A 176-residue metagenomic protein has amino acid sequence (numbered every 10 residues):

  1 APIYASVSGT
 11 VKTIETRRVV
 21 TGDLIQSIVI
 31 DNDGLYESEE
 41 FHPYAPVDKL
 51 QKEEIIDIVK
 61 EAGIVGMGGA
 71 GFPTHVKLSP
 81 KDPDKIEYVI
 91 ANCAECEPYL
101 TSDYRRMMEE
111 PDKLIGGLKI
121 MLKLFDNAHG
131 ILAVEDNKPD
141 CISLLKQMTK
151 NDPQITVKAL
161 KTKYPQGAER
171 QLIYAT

Functional and structural regions predicted by a protein language model:
A1-T13: Generic structural motif
I14-V19: Short, conserved beta-turn/loop elements at beta-strand boundaries and strand-helix junctions
T21-S38: Short solvent-exposed strand/turn elements
E37-V65, Y88-A91, K158-T176: Phosphate/diphosphate-binding glycine-rich loops and adjacent basic-rich segments that engage nucleotide
G63-S79: Conserved phosphate/anionic-ligand binding catalytic regions in large, soluble enzymes, centered on
K85-T101: Residues forming anionic-ligand binding surfaces in small-molecule and nucleic-acid pockets of primarily soluble enzymes
M108-L124: Histidine-anchored nucleotide/phosphate-binding helix
A128-T176: Hydrophobic alpha-helical positions that pack around
